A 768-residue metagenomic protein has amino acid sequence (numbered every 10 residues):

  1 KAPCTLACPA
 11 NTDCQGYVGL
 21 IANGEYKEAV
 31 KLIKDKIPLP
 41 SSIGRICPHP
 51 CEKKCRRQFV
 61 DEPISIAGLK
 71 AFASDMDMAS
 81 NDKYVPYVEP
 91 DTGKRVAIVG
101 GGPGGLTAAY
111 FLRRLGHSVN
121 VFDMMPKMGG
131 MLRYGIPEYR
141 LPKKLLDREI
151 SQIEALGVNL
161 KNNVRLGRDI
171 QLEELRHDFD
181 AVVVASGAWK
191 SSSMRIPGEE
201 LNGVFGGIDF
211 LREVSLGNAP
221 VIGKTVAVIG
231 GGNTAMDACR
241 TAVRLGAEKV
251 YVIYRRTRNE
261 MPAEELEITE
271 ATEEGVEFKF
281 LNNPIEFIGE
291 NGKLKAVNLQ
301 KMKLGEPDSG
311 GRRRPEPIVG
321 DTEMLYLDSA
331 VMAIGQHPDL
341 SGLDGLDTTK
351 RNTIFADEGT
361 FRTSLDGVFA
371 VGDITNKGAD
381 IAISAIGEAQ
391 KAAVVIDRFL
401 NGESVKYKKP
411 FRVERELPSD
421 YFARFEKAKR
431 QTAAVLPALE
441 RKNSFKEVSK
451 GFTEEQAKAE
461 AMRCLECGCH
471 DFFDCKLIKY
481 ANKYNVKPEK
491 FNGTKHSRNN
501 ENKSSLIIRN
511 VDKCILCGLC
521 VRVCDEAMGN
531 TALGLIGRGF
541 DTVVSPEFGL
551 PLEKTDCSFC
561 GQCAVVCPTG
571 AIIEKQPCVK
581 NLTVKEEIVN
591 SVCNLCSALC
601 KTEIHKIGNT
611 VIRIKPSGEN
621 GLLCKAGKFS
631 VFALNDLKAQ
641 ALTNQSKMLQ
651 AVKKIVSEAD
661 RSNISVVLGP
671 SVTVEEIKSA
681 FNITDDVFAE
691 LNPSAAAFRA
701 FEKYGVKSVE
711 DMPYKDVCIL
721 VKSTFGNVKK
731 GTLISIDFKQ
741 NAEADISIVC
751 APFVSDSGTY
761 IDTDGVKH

Functional and structural regions predicted by a protein language model:
K1-P3, A7, V30-H49, K83-V99 (+11 more regions): Ferredoxin-like iron-sulfur electron-transfer modules
A2-N23, G44-A73, N120, M124-K127 (+6 more regions): Iron-sulfur cluster-binding cysteine motifs and their immediate structural context in ferredoxin-like electron-transfer
A73-E89, S151-R165, S191-L245, T349-S364: Glycine-rich dinucleotide-binding loop and its adjacent helix/turn
R95-N120, T234-V243: N-terminal Rossmann-like FAD-binding beta1-loop-alpha1 element of flavoenzymes
V121, M125-L156, L160, R212-V214 (+3 more regions): Rossmann-like dinucleotide-binding cores of NAD(P)H-dependent redox enzymes
E200-G223, P307-A379, S384: FAD-site-proximal beta/loop scaffold in flavoenzymes
I374-G402: A conserved FAD-binding loop/helix module that cradles the flavin
A641-L642, S646-A651, S657-A659, T684 (+1 more regions): Non-catalytic alpha/beta scaffold blocks inside enzyme catalytic domains
